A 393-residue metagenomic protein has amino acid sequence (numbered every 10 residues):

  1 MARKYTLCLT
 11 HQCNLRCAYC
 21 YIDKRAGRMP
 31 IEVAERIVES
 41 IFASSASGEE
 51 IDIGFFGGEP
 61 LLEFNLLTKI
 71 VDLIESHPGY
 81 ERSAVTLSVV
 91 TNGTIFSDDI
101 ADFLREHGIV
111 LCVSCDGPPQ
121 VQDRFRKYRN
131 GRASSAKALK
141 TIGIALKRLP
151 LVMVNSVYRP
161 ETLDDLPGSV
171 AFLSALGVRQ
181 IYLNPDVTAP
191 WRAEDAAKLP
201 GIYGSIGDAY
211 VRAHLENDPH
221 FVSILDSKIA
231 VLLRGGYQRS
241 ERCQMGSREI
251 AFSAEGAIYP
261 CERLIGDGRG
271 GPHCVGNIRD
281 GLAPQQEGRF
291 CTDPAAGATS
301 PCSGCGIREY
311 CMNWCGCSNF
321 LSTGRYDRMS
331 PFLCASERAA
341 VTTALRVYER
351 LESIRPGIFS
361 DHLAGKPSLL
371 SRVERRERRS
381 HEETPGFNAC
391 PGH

Functional and structural regions predicted by a protein language model:
M1-T6, S47: N-terminal [4Fe-4S]-dependent radical SAM core
K4-E32: Canonical Radical SAM [4Fe-4S] cluster-binding loop centered on the CxxxCxxC motif and its immediate flanking residues
V38-G54, E63-T188: Radical SAM/AdoMet-radical enzyme domain recognition
Q120-F125, Q180-L199, H220-R234, Y259 (+1 more regions): Flexible glycine/acidic-rich beta-alpha junction loops that bind and position SAM and/or redox cofactors in anaerobic
G201-L232, R263-M312: C-terminal accessory region of radical SAM enzymes
C243-S247: Short, small/polar residue-rich loop motifs at catalytic or cofactor-binding pockets
E255, G297-H393: Radical SAM enzyme core and accessory elements
